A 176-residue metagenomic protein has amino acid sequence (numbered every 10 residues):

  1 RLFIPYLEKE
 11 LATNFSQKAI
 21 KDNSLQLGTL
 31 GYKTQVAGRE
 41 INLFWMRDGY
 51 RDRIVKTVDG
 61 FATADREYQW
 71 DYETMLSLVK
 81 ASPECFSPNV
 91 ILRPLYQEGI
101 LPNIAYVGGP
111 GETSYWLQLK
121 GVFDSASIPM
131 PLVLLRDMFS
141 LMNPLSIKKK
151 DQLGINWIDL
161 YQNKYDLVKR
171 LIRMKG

Functional and structural regions predicted by a protein language model:
R1-G176: N-terminal targeting/trafficking signals and adjacent low-complexity tails
